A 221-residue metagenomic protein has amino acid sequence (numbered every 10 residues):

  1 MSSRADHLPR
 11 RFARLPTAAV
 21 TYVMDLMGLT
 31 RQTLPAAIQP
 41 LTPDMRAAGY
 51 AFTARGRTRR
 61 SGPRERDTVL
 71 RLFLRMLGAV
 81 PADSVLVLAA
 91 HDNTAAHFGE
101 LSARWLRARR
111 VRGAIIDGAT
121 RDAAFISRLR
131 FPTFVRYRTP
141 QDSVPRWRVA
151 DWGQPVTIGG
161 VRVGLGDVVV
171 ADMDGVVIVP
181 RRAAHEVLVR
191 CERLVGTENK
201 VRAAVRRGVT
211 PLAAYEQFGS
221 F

Functional and structural regions predicted by a protein language model:
M1-L72, M76-G78, A203-P211, E216-S220: Intrinsically disordered, low-complexity regions enriched in acidic/Ser/Thr/Pro/Gln residues
T21, R31-Q32, Y50-T53, D83-V87 (+5 more regions): Structural motif
R75-A103, R107-D117: Extracellular/luminal Protease-associated
H97-L101, D117-G118, I126-R128, P145-R146 (+1 more regions): A short secondary-structure junction signal
S102-W105, R130-P132, R193-L194: Short, solvent-exposed amphipathic alpha-helical segments in soluble enzyme and RNA/protein-processing domains
A108, R112-P140: Ligand/cofactor pocket segment of small-molecule handling proteins
R138-A213: Acidic, glycine-rich flexible loop/linker segments
